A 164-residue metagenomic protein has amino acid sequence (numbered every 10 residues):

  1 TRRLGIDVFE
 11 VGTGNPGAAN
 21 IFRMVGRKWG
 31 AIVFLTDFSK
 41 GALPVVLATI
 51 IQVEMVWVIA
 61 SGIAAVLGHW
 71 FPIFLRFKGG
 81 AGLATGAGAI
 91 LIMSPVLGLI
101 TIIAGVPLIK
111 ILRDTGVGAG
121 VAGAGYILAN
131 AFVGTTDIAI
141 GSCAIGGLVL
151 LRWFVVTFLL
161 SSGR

Functional and structural regions predicted by a protein language model:
T1-G30, F158-R164: Cytosolic, membrane-interface loops and tails of multi-pass inner-membrane proteins
R2, G68-K78, G105-L112, L151-L160: C-terminal ends of transmembrane helices
D7-G17, F74-A87, D114-G125: Short, non-helical or kinked segments that cap or interrupt transmembrane helices
F22-V25, A48-I51, G68, G82-L112 (+1 more regions): Interfacial segments of multi-pass membrane proteins
W29-I32, S39-A64, G68-I73, G105-V106: Nucleotide and nucleotide-moiety/phosphate-recognizing core
G30-V33, V58, G86, G98 (+1 more regions): Alpha-helical transmembrane segments and their helix-entry boundary regions
L99-I100, T115-G123, V133-G146: Loop-to-transmembrane alpha-helix initiation sites
N130-R164: C-terminal membrane-associated helical module and adjoining short loops/tails
